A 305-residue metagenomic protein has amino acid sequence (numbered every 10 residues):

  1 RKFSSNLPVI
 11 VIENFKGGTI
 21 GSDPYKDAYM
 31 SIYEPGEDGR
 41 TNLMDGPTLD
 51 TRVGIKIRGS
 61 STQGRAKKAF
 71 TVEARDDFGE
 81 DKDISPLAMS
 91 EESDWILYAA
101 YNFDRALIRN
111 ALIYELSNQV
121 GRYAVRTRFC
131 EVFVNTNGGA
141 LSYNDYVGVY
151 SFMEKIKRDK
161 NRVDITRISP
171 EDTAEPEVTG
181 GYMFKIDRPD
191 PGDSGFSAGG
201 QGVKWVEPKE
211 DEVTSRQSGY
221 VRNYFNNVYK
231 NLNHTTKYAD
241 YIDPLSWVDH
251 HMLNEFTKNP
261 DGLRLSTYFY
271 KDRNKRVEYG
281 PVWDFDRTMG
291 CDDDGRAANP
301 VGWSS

Functional and structural regions predicted by a protein language model:
R1-P244, T288, D292, A298-P300: Phosphate-handling architecture centered on phosphoinositide signaling
I108-R109, V248, L265: A generic structural signal for residues located within well-ordered alpha-helices of large catalytic or ligand-binding
V125, P260-G262: A cross-taxa feature marking solvent-exposed loop/turn segments within ectodomains of secreted and single-pass membrane
Y150, T257, G280: Hydrophobic "anchor" residues on beta-strands that sit immediately upstream of conserved functional sites
R167-E171, S246-P260: Conserved kinase catalytic-core helix
I242-H251, R276-Y279: Alpha-helical scaffolds flanking conserved acidic
L263-S305: Catalytic activation segment of kinase domains across protein kinase-like and atypical kinase folds
